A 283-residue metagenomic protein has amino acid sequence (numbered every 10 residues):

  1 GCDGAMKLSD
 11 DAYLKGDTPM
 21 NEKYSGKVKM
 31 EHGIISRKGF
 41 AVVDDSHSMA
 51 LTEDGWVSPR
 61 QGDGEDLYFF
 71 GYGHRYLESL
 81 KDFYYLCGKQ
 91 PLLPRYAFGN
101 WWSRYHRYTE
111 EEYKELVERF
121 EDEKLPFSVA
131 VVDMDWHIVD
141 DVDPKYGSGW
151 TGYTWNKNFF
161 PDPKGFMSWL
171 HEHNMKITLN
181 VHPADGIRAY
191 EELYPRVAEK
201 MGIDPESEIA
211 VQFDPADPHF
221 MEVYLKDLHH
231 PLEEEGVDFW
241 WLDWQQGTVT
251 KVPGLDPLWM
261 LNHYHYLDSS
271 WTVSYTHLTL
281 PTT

Functional and structural regions predicted by a protein language model:
G1-A97, R104-Y105, E110-D122: Catalytic and substrate-binding clefts that recognize carbohydrates or anionic sugar/phosphate headgroups
R37, E121-K124, L232, D268-T272: Structural signal for hydrophobic packing residues in well-ordered secondary-structure cores of soluble enzyme domains
F83, A216, F220, D256: Conserved acidic
L93-P94, L125, T272-Y275: Short helix-terminating capping/connector loops at secondary-structure junctions
R95-V249: Aromatic-lined carbohydrate-binding/catalytic grooves of carbohydrate-active enzymes
G254-Y275: Catalytic-core region of carbohydrate-active enzymes that cleave or remodel glycosidic bonds
T276-T282: Conserved small/polar residues in nucleotide/adenosyl-binding loops
